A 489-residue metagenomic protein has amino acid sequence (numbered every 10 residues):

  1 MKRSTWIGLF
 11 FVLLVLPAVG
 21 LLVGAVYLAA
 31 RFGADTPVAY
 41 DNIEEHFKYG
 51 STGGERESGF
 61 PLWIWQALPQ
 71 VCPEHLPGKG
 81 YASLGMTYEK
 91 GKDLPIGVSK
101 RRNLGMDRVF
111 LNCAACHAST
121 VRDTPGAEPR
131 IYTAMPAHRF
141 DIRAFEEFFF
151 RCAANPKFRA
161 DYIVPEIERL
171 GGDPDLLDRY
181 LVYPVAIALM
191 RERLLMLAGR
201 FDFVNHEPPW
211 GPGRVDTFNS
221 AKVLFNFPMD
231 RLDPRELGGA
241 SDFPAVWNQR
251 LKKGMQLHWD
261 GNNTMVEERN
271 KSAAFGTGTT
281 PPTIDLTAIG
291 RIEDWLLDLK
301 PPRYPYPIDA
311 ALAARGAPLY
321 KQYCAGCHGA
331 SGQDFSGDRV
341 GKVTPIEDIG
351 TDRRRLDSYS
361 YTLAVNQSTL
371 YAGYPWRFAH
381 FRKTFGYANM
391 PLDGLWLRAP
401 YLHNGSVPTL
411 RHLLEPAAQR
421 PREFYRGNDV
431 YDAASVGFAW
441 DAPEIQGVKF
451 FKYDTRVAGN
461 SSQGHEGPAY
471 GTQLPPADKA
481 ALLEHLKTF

Functional and structural regions predicted by a protein language model:
T5-F489: Periplasmic c-type cytochrome electron-transfer domains
